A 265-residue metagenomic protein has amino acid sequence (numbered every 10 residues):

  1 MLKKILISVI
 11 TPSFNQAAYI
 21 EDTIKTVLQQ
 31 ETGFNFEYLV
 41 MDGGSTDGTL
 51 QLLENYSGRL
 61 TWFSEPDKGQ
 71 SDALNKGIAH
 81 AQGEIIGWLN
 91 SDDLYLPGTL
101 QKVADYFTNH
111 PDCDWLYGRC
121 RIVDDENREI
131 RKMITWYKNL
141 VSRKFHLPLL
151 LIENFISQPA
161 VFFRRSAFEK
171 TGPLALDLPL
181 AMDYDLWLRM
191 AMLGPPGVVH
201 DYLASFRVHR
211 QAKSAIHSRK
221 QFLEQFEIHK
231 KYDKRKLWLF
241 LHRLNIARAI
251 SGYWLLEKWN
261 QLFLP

Functional and structural regions predicted by a protein language model:
I5-S8, E37, D185: Cell-envelope/extracellular polymer assembly enzymes that use nucleotide-activated donors
I10, K132-I228: Conserved nucleotide-sugar donor-binding catalytic segment
A18-E21, D47-N55, L94, G98: Acidic helix N-cap motif at the loop->helix transition within catalytic regions of sugar-transfer enzymes
K25-N35: Short, acidic, metal-binding catalytic loop of nucleotide-sugar glycosyltransferases
T26, D42-Q51, P66, N90: A conserved acidic beta->alpha catalytic loop
E65-A81: Glycine-rich, basic loop-to-helix element that forms the pyrophosphate-binding segment of sugar-nucleotide handling
I86: Short aromatic/hydrophobic "clamp" motif used to bind/position activated sugar donors
G98-K132: Conserved donor NDP-sugar-binding/catalytic core segment of glycosyltransferases
